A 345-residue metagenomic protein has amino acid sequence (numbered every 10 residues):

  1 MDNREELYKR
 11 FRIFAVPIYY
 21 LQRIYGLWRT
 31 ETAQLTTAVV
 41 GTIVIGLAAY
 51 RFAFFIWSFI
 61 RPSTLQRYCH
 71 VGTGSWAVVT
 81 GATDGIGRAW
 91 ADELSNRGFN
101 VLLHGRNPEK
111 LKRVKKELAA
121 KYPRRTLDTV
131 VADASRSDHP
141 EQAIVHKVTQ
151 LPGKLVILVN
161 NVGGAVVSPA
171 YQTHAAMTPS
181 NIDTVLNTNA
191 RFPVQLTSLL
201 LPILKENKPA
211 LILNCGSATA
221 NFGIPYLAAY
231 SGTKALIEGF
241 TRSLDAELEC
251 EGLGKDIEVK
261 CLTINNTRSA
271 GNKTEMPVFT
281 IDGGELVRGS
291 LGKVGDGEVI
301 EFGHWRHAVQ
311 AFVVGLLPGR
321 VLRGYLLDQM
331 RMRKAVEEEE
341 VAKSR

Functional and structural regions predicted by a protein language model:
V79-T80, N160-G163, Q195, A210-S217 (+1 more regions): Structural signature of the Rossmann-like NAD(P)-dependent dehydrogenase/reductase core
T83-D84, N107: Conserved glycine-rich cofactor-binding loop
R97-V114: Conserved glycine-rich Rossmann-like NAD(P)H-binding loop of the short-chain dehydrogenase/reductase
N161-Y171: Conserved NAD(P)H cofactor-binding loop of Rossmann-fold oxidoreductase domains
G164, A175-V194, I237: Catalytic Tyr-X3-Lys loop
T178-I182, K205-L236, T241-L253, N265-N266: Catalytic loop of short-chain dehydrogenase/reductase
T188-E206, D245-A246, C250: Amphipathic alpha-helical dimer-interface segment in Rossmann-like NAD(P)H-dependent oxidoreductases
D245-R323: SDR active-site lid
